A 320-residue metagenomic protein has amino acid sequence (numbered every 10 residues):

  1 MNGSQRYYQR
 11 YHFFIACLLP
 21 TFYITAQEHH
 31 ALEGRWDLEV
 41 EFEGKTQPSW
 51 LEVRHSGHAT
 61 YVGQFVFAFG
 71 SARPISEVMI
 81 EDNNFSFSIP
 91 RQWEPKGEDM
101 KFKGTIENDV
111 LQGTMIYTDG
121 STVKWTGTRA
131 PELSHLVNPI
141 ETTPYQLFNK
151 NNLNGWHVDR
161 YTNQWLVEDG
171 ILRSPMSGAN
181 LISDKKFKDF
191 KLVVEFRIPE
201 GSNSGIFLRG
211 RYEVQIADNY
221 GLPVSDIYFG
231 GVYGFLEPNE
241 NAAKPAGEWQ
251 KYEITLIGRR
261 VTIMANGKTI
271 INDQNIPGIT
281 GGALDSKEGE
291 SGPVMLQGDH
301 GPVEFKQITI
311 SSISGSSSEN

Functional and structural regions predicted by a protein language model:
M1-E28: Bacterial Sec-dependent N-terminal signal peptides
H30-R35, V40-N320: Carbohydrate-interacting regions of secretory-pathway proteins
